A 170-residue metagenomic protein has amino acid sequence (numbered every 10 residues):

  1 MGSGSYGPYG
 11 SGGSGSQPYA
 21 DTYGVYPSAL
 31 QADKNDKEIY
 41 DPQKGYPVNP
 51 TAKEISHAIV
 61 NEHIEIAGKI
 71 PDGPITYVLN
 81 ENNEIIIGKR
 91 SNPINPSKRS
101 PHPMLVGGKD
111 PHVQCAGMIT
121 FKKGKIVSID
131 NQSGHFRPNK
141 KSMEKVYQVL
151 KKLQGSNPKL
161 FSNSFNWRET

Functional and structural regions predicted by a protein language model:
M1-I55, T170: Low-complexity, glycine/serine/proline-rich disordered segments that function as export/translocation leaders
S5-P18, P27, V48, P71 (+6 more regions): Polar low-complexity intrinsically disordered regions enriched in Ser/Thr and small residues
D36, P101-T170: Helix-rich interaction surfaces within compact, conserved domain-sized segments that mediate assembly or partner
G45, N83, G124-K125: Intrinsic-disorder/low-complexity loop/linker signature
T51, I59-E62: Intrinsically disordered, low-complexity regulatory segments
I55-I59, S97: Short, basic/low-complexity N-terminal boundary segments at the transition from targeting/disordered tails
E62-P96: Polybasic phosphoinositide-binding surfaces of eukaryotic membrane-targeting domains
